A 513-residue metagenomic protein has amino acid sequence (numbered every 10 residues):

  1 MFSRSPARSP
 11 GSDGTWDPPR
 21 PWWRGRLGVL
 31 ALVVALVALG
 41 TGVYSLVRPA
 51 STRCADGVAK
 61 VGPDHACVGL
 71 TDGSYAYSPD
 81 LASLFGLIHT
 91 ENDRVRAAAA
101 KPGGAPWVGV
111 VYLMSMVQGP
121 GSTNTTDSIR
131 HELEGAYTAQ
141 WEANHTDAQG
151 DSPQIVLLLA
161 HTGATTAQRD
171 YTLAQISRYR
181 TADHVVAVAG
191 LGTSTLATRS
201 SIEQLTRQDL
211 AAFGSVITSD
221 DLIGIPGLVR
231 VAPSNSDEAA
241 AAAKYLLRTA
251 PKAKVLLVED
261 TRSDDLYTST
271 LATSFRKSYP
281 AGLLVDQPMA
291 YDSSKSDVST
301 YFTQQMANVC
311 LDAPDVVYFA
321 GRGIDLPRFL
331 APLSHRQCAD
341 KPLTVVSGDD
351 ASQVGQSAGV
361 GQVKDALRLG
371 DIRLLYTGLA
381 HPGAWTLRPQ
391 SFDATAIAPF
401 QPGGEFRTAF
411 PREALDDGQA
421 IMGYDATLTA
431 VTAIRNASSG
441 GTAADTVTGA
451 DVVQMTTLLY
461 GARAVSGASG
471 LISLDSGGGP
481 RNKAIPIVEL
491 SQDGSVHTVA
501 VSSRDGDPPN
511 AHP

Functional and structural regions predicted by a protein language model:
M1-W107, V488: Long terminal accessory regions outside catalytic cores
G104-G135, Q140, V255-D260: Short beta-strand segments enriched in small/hydrophobic residues
D127, H131, T146-D221: Beta-alpha junction/loop-to-helix N-cap segments that form part of ligand/metal-binding clefts
R180-T193, L210-S215, L256-E259, V309-F329 (+2 more regions): Periplasmic-binding protein-like
D220-K244, G361-A380: Short beta-strand elements at the ligand-binding edges of bilobed clamshell
L228-S294, F329: An alpha-beta-alpha
R336-Y424, S502: Extracellular/periplasmic periplasmic-binding protein-like sensory domains
A409-D417, V431-V499, H512: Segments of small-molecule ligand-sensing domains
